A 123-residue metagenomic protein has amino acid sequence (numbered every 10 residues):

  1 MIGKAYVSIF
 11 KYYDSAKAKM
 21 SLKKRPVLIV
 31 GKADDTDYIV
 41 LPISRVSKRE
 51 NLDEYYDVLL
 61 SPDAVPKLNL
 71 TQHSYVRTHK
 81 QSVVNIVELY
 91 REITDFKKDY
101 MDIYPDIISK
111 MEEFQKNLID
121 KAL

Functional and structural regions predicted by a protein language model:
M1, A33, N51-D53, L68-R77: A generic structural signal for short, non-catalytic loop/turn and secondary-structure boundary residues
M1, G31-N51, Y90-D99, P105-E112: Short, charge-rich amphipathic segments
M1-Y13: Short coil-to-beta transition motif at edge beta-strands of beta-rich domains
F10, P42, T78-K80: Pocket-edge structural micro-motifs
A16-K24, I29-P66: Compact nucleic-acid interaction/catalytic patches
L59-L123: C-terminal terminal-subdomain/extension
